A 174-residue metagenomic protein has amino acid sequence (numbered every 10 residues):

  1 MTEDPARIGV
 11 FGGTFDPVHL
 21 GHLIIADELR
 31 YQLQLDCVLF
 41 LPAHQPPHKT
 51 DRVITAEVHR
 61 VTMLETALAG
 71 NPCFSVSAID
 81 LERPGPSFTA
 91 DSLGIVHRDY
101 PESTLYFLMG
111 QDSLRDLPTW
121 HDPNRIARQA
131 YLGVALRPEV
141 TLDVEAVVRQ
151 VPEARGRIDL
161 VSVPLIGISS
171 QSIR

Functional and structural regions predicted by a protein language model:
M1-R174: Nucleotidyltransferase catalytic core that binds NTPs
